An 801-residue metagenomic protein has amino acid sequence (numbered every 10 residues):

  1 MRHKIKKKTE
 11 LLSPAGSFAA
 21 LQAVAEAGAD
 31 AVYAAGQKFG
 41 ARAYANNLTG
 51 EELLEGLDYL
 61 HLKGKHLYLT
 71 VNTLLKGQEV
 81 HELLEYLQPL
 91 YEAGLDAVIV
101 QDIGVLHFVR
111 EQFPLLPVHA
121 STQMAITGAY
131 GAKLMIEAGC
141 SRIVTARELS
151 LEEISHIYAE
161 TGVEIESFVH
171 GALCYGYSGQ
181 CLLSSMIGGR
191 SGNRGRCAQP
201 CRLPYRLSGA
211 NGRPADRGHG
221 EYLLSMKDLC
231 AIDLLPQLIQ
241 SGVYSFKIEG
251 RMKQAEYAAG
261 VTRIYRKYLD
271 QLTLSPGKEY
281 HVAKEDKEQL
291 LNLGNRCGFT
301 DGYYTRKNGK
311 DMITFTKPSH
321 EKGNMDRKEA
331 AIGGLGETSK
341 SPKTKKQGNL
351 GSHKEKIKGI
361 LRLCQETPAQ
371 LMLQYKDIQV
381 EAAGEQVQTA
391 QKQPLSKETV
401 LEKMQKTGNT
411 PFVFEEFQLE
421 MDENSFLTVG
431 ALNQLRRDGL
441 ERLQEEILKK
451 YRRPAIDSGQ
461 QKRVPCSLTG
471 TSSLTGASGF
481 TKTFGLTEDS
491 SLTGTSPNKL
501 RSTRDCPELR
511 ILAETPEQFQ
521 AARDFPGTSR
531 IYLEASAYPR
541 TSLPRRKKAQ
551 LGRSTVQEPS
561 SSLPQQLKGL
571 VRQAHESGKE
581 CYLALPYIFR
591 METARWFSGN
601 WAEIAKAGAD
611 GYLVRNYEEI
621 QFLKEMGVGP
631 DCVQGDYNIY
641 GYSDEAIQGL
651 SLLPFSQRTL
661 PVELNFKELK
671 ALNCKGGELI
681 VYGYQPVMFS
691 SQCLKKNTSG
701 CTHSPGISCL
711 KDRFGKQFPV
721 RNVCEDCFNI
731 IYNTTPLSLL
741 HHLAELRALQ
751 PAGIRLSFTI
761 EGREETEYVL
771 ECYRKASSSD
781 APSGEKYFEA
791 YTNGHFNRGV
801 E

Functional and structural regions predicted by a protein language model:
M1-A27, A31-R42, L54-L57, K63-Y91 (+5 more regions): Surface-exposed amphipathic alpha-helical tracts and adjacent flexible/coil segments at the periphery of soluble enzymes
A45: A short acidic, glycine-rich active-site loop that binds or catalyzes chemistry on phosphate/adenosine moieties
L48-L53: Glycine-rich, highly charged phosphate/nucleotide-binding loops
T127: Active-site PLP-lysine loop of aminotransferase-like
T469-T471, T475-A477, T481-T483, T487-D489 (+4 more regions): Threonine-centered tandem repeat motifs in low-complexity domains
